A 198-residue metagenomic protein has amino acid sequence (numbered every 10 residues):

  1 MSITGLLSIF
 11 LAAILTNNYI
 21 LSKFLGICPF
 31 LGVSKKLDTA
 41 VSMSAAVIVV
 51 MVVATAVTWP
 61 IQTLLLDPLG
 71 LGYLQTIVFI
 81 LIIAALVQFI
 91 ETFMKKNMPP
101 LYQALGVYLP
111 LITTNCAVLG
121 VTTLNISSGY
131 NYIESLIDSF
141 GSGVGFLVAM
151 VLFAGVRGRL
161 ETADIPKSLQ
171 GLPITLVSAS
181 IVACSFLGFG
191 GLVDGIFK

Functional and structural regions predicted by a protein language model:
M1, S185-K198: Juxtamembrane boundary at the C-terminal end of a transmembrane helix
G5-I20, L69-A85, I137-A149: Structural signature of hydrophobic alpha-helical transmembrane segments
S8-T16, V47, V52-V53, I80-F89 (+3 more regions): Hydrophobic core segments of alpha-helical transmembrane domains in multi-pass membrane transport and ion-translocation
F24-C28, G32, E91-N97, Y108-L111 (+1 more regions): Generic transmembrane alpha-helix signature in multi-pass membrane proteins, especially transporters/channels
F24-T39, V87-L101, F153-D164: C-terminal ends of transmembrane helices
T39-V49, Y73-F79, L101-I112, S168-I174: Cytoplasmic-side transmembrane-helix entry/capping segments in multi-pass membrane proteins
T63-G106: Ordered, amphipathic secondary-structure segments that act as subunit-interaction surfaces in large macromolecular
G158-V177: Interfacial loop-to-transmembrane junctions
